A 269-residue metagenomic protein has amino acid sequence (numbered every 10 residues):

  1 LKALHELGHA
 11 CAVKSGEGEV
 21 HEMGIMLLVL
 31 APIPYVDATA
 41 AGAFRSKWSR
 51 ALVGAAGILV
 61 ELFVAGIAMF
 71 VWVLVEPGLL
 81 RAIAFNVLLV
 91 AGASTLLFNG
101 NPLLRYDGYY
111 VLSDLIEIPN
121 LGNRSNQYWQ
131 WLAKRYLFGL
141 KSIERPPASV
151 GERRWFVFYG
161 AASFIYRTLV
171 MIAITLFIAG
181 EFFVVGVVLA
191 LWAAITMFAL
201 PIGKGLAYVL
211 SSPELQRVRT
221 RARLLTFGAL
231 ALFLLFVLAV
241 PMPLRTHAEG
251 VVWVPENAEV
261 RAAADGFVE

Functional and structural regions predicted by a protein language model:
L1-R153: Membrane-embedded catalytic scaffold of the fatty acid hydroxylase/desaturase
S15, A148-V157, F177-E181, P201-R221: Transmembrane alpha-helical segments that serve as helix-helix packing and pore/cofactor-lining elements in multipass
V53-L62, E152-T168, A222-L225: Select subsegments of transmembrane alpha-helices in polytopic membrane proteins, especially boundary-proximal
F70, S142-P146, F164-I178, L235-E249: Alpha-helical transmembrane segments and their membrane-interface junctions in multi-pass membrane proteins
N86-N99, V184-K204, A231, L235: Alpha-helical membrane-embedded segments
V157-A207: Membrane-embedded alpha-helical segments of integral membrane proteins
Q216-P243: Internal/C-terminal transmembrane anchor helices
L244-E269: Short beta-strand-turn/beta-hairpin segments enriched in glycine/proline and small hydrophobics that form edge-strand
